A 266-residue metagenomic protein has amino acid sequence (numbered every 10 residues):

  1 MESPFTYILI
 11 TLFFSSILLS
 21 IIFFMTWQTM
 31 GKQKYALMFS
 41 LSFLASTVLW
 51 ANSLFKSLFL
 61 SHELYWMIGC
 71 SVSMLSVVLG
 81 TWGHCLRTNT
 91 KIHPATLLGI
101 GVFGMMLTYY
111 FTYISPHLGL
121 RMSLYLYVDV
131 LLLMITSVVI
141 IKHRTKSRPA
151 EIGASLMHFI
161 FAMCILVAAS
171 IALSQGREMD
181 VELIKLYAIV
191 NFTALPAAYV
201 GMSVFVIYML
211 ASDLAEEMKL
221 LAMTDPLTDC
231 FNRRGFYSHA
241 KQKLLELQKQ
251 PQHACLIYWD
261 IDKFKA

Functional and structural regions predicted by a protein language model:
M1-I17: Hydrophobic transmembrane alpha-helical segments in integral membrane proteins
I17-A36, T47-E182, I189, Y199 (+2 more regions): Juxtamembrane segments at transmembrane-helix boundaries in multi-pass signal-transduction membrane proteins
T193, V200-S203, L214, L221 (+1 more regions): Amphipathic coiled-coil signal-transmission "stalk" helices
I207-M209, D213-L220, Q242, E246: Charged, elongated alpha-helical coiled-coil/linker "stalk" segments that transmit conformational signals and mediate
K219-S238, W259-K265: Conserved nucleotide-binding and Mg2+-coordinating catalytic segments in signaling enzymes
H239-A266: Active-site-proximal structural segments of metal-dependent nucleotidyl cyclase/transferase enzymes
